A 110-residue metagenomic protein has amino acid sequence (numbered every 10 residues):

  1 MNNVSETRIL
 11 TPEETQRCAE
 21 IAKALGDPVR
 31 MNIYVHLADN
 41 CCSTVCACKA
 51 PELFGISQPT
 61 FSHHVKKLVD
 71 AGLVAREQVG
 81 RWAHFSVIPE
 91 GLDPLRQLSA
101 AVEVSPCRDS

Functional and structural regions predicted by a protein language model:
M1-I21, V35-N40, S86-S110: Amphipathic alpha-helical dimerization/coiled-coil segments that flank or bridge DNA-binding/regulatory modules
Q16-S57, V79, A83-G91: N-terminal helix-turn-helix DNA-binding core of bacterial DNA-binding proteins
V65-K66: Short, hydrophobic-biased segments on the C-terminal half of alpha helices that form "recognition helices"
G72: Glycine-centered, phosphate/nucleic-acid-interacting loop/turn motifs that mediate DNA/RNA or nucleotide
R76: Short beta-strand "wing" residues that participate in macromolecule-binding interfaces
